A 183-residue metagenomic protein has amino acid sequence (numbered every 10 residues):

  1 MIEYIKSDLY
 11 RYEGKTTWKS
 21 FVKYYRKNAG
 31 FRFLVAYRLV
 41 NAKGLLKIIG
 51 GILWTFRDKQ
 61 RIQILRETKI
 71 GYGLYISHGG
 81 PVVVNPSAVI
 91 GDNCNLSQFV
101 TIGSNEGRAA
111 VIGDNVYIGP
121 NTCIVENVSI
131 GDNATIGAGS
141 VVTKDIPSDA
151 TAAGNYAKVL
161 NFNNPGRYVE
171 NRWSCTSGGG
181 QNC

Functional and structural regions predicted by a protein language model:
M1-Q60, R167-C183: Terminal amphipathic alpha-helical/low-complexity segments used for targeting or macromolecular assembly
Q60, L65-R66, G71-Y72, S77-P86 (+11 more regions): Left-handed beta-helix
